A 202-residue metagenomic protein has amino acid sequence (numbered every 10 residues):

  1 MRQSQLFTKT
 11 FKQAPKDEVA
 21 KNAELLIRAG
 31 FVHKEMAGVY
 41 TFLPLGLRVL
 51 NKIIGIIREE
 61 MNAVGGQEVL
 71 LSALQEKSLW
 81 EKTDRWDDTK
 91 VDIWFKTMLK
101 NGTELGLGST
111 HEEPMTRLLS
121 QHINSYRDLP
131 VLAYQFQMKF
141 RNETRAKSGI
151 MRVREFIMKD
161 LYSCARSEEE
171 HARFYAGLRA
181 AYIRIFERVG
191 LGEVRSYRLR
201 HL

Functional and structural regions predicted by a protein language model:
M1-L202: TRNA-recognition modules of translation machinery and tRNA-sensing kinases, especially anticodon-binding
